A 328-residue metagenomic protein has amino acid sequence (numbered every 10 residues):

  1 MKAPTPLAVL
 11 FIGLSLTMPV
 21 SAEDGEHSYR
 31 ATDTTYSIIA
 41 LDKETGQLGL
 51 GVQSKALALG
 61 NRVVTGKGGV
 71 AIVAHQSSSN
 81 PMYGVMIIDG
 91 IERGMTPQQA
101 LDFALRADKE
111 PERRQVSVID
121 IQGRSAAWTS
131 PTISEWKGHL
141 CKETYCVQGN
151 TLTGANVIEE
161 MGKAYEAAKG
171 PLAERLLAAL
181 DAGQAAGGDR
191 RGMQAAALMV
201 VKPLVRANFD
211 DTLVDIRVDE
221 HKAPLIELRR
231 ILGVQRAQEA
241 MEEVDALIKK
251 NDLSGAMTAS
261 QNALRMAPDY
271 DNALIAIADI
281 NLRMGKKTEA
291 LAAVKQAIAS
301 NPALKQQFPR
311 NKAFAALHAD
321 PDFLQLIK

Functional and structural regions predicted by a protein language model:
E23-E239, K250: N-terminal nucleophile
N262-A263, Q296-A297: Canonical positions in the second alpha-helix
A276, R310-N311: Canonical tetratricopeptide repeat
